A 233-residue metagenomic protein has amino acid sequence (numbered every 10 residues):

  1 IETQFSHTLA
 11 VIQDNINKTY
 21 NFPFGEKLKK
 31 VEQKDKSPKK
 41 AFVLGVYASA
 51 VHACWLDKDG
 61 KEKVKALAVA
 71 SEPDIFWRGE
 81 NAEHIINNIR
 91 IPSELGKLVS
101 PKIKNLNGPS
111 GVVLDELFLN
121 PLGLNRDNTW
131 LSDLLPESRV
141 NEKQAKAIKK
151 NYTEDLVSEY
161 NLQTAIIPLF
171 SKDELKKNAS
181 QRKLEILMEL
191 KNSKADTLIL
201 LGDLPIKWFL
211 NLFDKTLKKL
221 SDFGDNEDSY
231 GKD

Functional and structural regions predicted by a protein language model:
I1-T197, L201-S229: A polyanion-binding, active-site-adjacent surface
